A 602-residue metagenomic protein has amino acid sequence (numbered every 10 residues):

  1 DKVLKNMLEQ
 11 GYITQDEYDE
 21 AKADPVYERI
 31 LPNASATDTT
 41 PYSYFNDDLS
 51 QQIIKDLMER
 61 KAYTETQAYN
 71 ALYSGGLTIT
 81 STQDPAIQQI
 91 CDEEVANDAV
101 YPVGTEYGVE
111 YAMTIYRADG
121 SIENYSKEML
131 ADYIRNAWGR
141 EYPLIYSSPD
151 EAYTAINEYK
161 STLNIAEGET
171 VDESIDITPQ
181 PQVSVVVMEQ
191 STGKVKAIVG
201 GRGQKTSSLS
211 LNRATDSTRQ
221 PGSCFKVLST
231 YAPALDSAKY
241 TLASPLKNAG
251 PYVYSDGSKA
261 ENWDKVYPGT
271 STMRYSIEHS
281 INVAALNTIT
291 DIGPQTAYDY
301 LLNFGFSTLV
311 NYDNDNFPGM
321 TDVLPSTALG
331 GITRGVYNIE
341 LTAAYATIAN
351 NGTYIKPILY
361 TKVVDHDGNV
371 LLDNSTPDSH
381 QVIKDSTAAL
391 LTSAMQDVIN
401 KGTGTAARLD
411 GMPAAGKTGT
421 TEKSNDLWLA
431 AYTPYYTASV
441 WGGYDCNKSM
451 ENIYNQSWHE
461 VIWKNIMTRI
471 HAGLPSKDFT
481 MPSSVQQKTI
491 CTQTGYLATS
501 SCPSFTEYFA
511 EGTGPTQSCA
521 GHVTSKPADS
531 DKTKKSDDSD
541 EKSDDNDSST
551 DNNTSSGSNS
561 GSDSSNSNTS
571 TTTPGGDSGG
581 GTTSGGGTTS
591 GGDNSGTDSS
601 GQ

Functional and structural regions predicted by a protein language model:
D1-N97, P102, E106-N124, S307 (+1 more regions): Non-catalytic, structured segments within soluble enzyme domains
D1-T14, G203-Q204, E278-N282, T290-G293 (+1 more regions): Peptidoglycan glycan-strand catalytic modules in the bacterial/periplasmic cell-wall system
V3-L4, L8, L31-T39, S74-T82 (+9 more regions): Second-shell loop/turn segments in exported
T14-D19, F225, L235-S255, P294-T296 (+2 more regions): Short, well-structured active-site flanking segments
A34-D38, K239-A297, L324, H366-T392 (+1 more regions): Conserved catalytic neighborhood of penicillin-recognizing serine enzymes
S81-Y111, I115-I122, K127-I177, P181-E189 (+5 more regions): A penicillin-recognizing enzyme superfamily signal
S258-N262, G293-L341: Mid-domain, small-residue-enriched loop/turn segments at the edges of structured enzyme/sensor domains
S518-Q602: Ser/Thr/Gly/Pro-rich low-complexity, disordered linker/stalk segments of secreted and cell-surface proteins
